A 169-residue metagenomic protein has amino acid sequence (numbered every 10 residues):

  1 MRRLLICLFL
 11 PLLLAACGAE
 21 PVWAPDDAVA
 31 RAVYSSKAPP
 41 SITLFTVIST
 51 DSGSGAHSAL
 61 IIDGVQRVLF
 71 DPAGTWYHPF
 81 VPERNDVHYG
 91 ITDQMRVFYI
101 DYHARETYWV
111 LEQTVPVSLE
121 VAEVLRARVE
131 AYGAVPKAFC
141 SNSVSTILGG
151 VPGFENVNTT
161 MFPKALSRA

Functional and structural regions predicted by a protein language model:
M1-L8: Bacterial N-terminal signal peptides that target proteins for export
R2, E20-Y34: N-terminal pre-first-transmembrane soluble regions of secretory-pathway and organelle membrane proteins
L13-A16: C-terminal motif of bacterial Sec signal peptides marking the signal peptidase cleavage site
G18-D26, V124-A169: Activation targets extended, charge/polar-rich intrinsically disordered C-terminal tails
A24, S35-Y108: Glycine-rich catalytic cores of cysteine/serine-nucleophile enzymes that process amide/ester linkages in cell-envelope
S35, G64, V115-V121: A short, structured loop/turn motif at beta-sheet edges
T46-S49, A56-H57, T107-V115, R126-V135 (+1 more regions): Second-shell loop/turn segments in exported
W76, Y108, P116-E120, M161-A169: Acidic helix-start/capping segments at beta-turn-to-alpha-helix junctions
